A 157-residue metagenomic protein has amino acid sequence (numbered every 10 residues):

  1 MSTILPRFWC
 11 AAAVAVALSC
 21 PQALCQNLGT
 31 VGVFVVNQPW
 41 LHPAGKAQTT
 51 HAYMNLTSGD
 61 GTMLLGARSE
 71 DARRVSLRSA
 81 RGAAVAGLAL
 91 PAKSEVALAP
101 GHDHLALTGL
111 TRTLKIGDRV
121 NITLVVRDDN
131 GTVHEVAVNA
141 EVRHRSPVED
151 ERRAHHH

Functional and structural regions predicted by a protein language model:
M1-T3, Q22-C25: Extended alpha-helical regions
S2-A12: Twin-arginine (Tat) signal peptide motif
C10-P21: Bacterial N-terminal signal peptides
Q26-H157: Compact, glycine-rich, soluble single-domain proteins
